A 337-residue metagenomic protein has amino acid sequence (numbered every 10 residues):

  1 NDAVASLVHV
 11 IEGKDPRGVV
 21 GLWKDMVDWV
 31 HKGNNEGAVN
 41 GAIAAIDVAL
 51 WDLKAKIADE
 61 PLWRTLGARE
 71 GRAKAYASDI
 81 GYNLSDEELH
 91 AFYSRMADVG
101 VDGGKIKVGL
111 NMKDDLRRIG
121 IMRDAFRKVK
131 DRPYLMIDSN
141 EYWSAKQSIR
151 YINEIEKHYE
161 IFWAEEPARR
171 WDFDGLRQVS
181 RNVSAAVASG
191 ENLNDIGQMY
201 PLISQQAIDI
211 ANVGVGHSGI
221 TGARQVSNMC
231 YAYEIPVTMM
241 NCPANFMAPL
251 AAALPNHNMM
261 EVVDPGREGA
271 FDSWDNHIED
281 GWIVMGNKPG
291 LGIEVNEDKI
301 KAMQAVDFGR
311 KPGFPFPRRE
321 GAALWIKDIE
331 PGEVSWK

Functional and structural regions predicted by a protein language model:
N1-I57, E330, V334-K337: Metal- or metallocofactor-binding catalytic centers and their adjacent structured scaffolds across diverse enzyme
L7, I46, D59, M122 (+6 more regions): Conserved, mostly hydrophobic/aromatic
G13, E60, A185, I235 (+1 more regions): Short glycine/serine/threonine/alanine-rich loop segments
A58-G81: N-terminal small/glycine-rich loop or linker at the start of catalytic domains across soluble metabolic enzymes
D79-H90, M112, L116: Active-site beta->alpha loop and helix N-cap motifs at the rims of alpha/beta catalytic domains
R95-K107: Catalytic domains of carbohydrate-active enzymes, especially glycoside hydrolases
I106-N241: Catalytic core of soluble alpha/beta enzymes
C242-K337: Flexible C-terminal active-site loop/helix
